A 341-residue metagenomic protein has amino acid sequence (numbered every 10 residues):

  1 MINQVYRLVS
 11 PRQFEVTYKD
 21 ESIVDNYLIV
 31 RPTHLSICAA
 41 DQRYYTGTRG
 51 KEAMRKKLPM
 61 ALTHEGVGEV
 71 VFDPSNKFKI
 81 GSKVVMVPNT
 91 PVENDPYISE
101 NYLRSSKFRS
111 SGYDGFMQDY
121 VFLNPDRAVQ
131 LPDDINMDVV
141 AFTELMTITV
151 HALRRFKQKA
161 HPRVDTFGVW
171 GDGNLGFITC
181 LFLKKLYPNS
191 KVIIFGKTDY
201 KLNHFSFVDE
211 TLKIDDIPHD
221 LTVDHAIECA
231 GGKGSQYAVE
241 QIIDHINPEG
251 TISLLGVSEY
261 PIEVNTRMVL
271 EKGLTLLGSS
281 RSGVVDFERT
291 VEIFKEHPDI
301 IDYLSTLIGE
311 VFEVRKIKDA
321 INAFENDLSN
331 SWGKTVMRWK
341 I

Functional and structural regions predicted by a protein language model:
N3, V284-I341: C-terminal hydrophobic helical "lid"/dimerization subdomain of Rossmann-like NAD(P)H-dependent oxidoreductases
I23-L35, G50-E93, P132-D134: Glycine-rich beta-strand-centered segment in the early N-terminal region that forms part of a ligand/cofactor-binding
S36, P74, N89, A230-G234 (+1 more regions): Short glycine-/small-residue-rich Rossmann-like dinucleotide-binding loops
E65-V67, S82-K83, Y120, D172 (+1 more regions): Residue-level marker of beta-strand positions
V84, F167, A226: Receiver (REC) domain switch-region micro-motif
T90-T166: NAD(P)H dinucleotide-binding glycine-rich loop of Rossmann-like/cofactor-binding domains, especially the beta1-alpha1
I135-D215: Mid-domain Rossmann-like dinucleotide-binding core that forms the NAD(H)/NADP(H) cofactor-binding site
Q158-V164, L186-Y187, L202-T275: Glycine-rich cofactor phosphate-binding loops and adjacent beta1-alpha1 units of small-molecule cofactor enzyme domains
